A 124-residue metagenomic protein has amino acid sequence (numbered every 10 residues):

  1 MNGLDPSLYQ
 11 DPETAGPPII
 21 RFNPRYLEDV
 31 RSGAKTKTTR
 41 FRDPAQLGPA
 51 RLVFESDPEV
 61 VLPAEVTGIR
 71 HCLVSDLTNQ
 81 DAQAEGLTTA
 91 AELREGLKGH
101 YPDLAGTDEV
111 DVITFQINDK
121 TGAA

Functional and structural regions predicted by a protein language model:
N2-A124: Structured alpha/beta reader/binder surfaces that contact nucleic acids or chromatin modification marks
